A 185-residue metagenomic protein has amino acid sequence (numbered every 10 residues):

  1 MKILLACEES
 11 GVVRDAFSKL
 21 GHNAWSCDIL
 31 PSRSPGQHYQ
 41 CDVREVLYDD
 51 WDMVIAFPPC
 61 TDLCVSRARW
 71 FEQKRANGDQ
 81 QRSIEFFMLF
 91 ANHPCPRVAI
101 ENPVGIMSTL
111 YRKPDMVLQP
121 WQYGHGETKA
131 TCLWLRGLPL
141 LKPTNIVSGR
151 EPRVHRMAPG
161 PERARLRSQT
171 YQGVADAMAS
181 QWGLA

Functional and structural regions predicted by a protein language model:
M1-A185: Conserved active-site and SAM-binding loop architecture of S-adenosyl-L-methionine-dependent nucleic-acid
